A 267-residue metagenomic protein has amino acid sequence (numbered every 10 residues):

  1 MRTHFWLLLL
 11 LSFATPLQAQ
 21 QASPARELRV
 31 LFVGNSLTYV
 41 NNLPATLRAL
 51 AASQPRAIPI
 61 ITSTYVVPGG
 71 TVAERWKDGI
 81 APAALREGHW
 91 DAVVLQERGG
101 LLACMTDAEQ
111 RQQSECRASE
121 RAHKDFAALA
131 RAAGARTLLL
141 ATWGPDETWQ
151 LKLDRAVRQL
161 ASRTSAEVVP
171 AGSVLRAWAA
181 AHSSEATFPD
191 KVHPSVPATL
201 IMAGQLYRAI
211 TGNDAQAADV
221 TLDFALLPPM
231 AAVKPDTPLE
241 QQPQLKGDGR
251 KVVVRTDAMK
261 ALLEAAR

Functional and structural regions predicted by a protein language model:
M1-H4: Positively charged n-region of N-terminal signal peptides that target proteins for export
W6-P16: Bacterial N-terminal signal peptides
L17-Q21: Boundary at the C-terminal end of the N-terminal hydrophobic targeting segment
A22-L28: N-terminal low-complexity, Pro/Thr/Ser-rich intrinsically disordered segments that act as propeptides or flexible
L28-L31, L37-E120: Conserved SGNH/GDSL esterase-like catalytic core that processes O-acyl groups on lipids and polysaccharides
G34-S36, W143-G144: Residue-level signal for short, function-critical loop segments
P82-V196, L200, R208-A209, N213-A217: Alpha-helical cap/lid subdomain in secreted, periplasmic, or secretory-pathway luminal O-acyl-processing enzymes
H193, A203-R267: Conserved catalytic region of serine esterases and O-acyltransferases that act on ester linkages in lipids
